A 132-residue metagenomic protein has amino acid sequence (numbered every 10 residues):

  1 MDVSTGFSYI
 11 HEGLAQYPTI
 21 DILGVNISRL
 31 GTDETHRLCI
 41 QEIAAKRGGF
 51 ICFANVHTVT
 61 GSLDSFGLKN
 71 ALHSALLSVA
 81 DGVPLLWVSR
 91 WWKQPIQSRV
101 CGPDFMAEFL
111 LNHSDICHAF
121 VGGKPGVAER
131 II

Functional and structural regions predicted by a protein language model:
D2-R99, P103-M106: N-terminal nucleotide/polyanion-binding subdomain common to many enzyme families
L86-I132: Conserved beta-alpha
